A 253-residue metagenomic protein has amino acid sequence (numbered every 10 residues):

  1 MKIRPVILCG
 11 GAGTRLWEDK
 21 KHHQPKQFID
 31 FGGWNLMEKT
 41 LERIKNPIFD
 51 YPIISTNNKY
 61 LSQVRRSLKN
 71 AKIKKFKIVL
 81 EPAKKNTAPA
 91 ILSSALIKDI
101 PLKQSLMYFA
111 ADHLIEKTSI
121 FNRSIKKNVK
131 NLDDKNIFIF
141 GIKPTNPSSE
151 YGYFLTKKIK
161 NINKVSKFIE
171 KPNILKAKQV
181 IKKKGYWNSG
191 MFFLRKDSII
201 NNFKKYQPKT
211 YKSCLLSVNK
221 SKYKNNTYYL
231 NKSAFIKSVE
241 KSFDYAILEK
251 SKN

Functional and structural regions predicted by a protein language model:
M1-I7, T14-E18, W34-Y108, L114-S119: Conserved N-terminal catalytic core of the sugar/cofactor nucleotidyltransferase
C9, A111, K196: Residues immediately flanking
A12-R15, F192: Gly/Ser/Thr-rich beta-alpha loop segments that engage phosphate groups in nucleotides
H23-F28: Short alpha-helical oligomerization interface
I29, F76-V79, S166: Structural signal for short hydrophobic segments within the conserved structured cores of catalytic domains across
L41, I48, L68, V129-L132 (+2 more regions): Structural signal for hydrophobic packing residues in well-ordered secondary-structure cores of soluble enzyme domains
I73-I159, F193, N201-Y206: Conserved beta-loop-beta/alpha segment of the NTase-like Rossmann-fold superfamily that binds/positions NTPs
P144, Y153-N253: Catalytic core of tubulin tyrosine ligase-like
